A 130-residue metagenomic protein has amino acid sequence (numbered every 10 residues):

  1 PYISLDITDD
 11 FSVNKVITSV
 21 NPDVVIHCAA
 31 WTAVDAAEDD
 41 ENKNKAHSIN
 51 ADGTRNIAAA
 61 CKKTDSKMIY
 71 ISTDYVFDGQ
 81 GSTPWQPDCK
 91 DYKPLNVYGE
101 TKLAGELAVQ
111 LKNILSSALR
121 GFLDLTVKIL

Functional and structural regions predicted by a protein language model:
P1-D9, N113-L115: Active-site regions of enzymes building and remodeling cell-envelope glycoconjugates
Y2, A37, S72: Residue-level signal for inorganic ion chemistry
I7-I49: NAD(P)H-binding glycine-rich loop region in Rossmannoid oxidoreductase-like domains and their noncatalytic homologs
V25-A29, M68-T73, S117-L119: SDR active-site strand-loop-helix element
A29-A30, T54, C61, G105: Small-residue (primarily alanine) positions within well-ordered alpha-helices, especially packing/interaction faces
S48-N56, V76-S117, G121-V127: Catalytic helix-loop patch of NAD(P)-dependent Rossmann-fold dehydrogenases
K63-K67: A short helix->loop->beta-strand "cap" motif at the edges of active sites that frequently abuts
